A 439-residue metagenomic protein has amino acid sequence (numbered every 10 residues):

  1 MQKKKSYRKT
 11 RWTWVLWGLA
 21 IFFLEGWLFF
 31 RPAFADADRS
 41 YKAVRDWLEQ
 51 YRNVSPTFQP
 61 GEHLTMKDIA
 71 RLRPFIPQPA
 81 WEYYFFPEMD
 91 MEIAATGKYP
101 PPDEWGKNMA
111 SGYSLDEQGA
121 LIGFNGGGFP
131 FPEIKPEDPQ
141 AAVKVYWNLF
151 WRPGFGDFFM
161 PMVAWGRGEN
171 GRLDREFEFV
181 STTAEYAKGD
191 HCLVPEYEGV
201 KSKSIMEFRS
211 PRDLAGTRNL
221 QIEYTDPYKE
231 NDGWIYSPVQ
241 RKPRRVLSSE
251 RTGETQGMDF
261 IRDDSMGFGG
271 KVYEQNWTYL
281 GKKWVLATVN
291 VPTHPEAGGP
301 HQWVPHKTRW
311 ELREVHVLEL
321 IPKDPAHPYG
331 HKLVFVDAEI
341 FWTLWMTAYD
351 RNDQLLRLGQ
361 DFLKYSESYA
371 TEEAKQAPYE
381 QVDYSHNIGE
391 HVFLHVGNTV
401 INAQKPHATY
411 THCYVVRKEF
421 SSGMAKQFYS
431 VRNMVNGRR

Functional and structural regions predicted by a protein language model:
M1-R11: N-terminal secretory signal peptides that target proteins for export/translocation
W17-W27: Bacterial N-terminal signal peptides
F34-F129, Q240, R251-P292, E296-P305 (+2 more regions): Non-transmembrane domains of secretory- and envelope-associated proteins
D36-E230: Solvent-exposed N-terminal domain segments of exported/luminal and surface proteins
G199-I205, N231, E311-E319, W342-M346: Short, hydrophobic/aromatic-rich segments at coil-to-beta transitions
A215-R218, K229-E230, H327-K332, L344 (+1 more regions): Short, surface-exposed coil-to-beta transition loops
N231-T255: Catalytic nucleotidyltransferase
H316-D350: Feature captures eukaryotic membrane-trafficking machinery centered on endolysosomal pathways and lysosome-related
